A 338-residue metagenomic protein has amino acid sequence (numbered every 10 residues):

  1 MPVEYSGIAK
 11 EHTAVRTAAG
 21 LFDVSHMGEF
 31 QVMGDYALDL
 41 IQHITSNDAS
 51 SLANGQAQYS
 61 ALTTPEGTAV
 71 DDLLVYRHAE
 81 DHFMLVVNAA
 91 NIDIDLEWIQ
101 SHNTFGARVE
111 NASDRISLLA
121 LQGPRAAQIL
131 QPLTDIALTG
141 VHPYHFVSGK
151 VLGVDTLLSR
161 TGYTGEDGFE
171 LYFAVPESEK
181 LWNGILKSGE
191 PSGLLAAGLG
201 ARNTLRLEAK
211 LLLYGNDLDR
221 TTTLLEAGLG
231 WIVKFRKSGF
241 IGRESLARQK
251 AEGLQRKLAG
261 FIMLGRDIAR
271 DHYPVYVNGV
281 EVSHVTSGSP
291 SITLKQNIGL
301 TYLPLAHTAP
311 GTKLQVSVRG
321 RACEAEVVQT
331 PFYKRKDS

Functional and structural regions predicted by a protein language model:
M1-S338: Glycine/proline-enriched, intrinsically flexible loops and inter-domain linkers
